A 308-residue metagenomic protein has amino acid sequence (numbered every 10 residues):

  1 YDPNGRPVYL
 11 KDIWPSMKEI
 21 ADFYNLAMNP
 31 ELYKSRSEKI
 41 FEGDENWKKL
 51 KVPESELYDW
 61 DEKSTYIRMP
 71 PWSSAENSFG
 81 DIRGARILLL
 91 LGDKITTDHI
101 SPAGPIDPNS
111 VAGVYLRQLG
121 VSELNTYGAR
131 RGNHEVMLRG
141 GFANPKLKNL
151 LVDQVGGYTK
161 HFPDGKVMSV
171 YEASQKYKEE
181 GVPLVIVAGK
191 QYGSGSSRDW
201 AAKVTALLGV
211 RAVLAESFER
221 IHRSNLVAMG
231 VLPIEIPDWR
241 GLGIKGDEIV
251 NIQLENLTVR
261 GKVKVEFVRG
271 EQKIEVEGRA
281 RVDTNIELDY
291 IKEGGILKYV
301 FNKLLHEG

Functional and structural regions predicted by a protein language model:
Y1-G308: Fe-S-dependent hydro-lyases/dehydratases of central metabolism
